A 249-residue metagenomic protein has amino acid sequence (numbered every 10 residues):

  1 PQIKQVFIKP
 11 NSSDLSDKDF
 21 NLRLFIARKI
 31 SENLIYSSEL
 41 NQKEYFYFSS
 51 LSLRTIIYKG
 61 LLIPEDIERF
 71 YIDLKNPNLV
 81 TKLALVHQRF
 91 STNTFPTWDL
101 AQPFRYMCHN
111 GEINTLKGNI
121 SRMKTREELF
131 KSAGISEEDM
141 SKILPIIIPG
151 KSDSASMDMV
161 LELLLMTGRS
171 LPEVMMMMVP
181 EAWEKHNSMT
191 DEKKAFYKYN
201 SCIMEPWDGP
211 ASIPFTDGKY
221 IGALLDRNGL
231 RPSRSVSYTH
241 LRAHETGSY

Functional and structural regions predicted by a protein language model:
P1-K82, V86-T92, E137-P206, P210: Extended, highly charged
F95-P96, S248: Short, structured beta-strand/loop micro-motifs enriched in basic residues and often containing a Trp
L100-A101: Short, small/polar residue-rich loop motifs at catalytic or cofactor-binding pockets
F104-I120, F215, K219-S237: Conserved phosphate/anionic-ligand binding catalytic regions in large, soluble enzymes, centered on
R122-E137: A short, polar/charged loop-to-alpha-helix boundary motif
L163, T246-Y249: Active-site catalytic microenvironments for nucleophilic, acid-base chemistry
T239-T246: Conserved small/polar residues in nucleotide/adenosyl-binding loops
